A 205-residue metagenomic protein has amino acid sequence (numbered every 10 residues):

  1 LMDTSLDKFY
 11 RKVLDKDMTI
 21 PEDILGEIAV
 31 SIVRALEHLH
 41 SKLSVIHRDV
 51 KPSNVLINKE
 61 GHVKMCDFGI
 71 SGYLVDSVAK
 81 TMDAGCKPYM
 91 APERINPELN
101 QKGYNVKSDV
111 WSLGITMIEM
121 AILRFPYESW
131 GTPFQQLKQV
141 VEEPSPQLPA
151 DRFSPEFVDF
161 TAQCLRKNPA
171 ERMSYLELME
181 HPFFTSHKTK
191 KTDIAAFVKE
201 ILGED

Functional and structural regions predicted by a protein language model:
L1-S5: Conserved short submotifs of the Hanks-type protein kinase catalytic core that shape the nucleotide-binding pocket
I28-A29: Activation segment signature within eukaryotic-like protein kinase domains
H40-I57: Catalytic-loop of the protein kinase fold
T81-R94: Conserved activation segment of eukaryotic-like protein kinases, specifically the C-terminal portion of the activation
D109: Conserved catalytic-loop aspartate of Hanks-type protein kinases
R166-E171, E177-K191: Terminal C-lobe "cap" of eukaryotic-type protein kinase domains
